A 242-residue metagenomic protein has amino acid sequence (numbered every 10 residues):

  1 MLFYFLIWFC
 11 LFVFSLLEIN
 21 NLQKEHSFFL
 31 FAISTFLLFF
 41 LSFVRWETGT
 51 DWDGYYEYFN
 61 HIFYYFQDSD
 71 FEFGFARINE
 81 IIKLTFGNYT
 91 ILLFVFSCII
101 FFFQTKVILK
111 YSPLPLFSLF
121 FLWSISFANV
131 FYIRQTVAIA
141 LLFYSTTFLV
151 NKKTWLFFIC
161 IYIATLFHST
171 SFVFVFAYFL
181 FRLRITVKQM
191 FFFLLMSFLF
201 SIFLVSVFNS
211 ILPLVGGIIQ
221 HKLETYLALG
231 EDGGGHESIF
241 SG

Functional and structural regions predicted by a protein language model:
L2-I19, I33-F40, C98-F102, L119 (+1 more regions): Hydrophobic core of alpha-helical transmembrane segments in multi-pass integral membrane proteins
E18-S97: TM-lumen/periplasm interface segments of multi-pass membrane proteins, especially the first transmembrane helix
E25, T105-W123: Transmembrane-helix signature of polytopic, membrane-embedded enzymes that assemble or transfer cell-envelope glycans
V44, T165-H168: Transmembrane helix irregularities
T48, D53-E57, F66-E72, A76 (+2 more regions): Alpha-helical transmembrane segments and terminal signal-anchor/GPI-anchor hydrophobic tails, characterized by long
P115-F143, F167-T170: Membrane-embedded helix bundles of polyisoprenyl
L142-L156: Membrane-interface transmembrane helices that cradle and orient dolichyl/undecaprenyl
F157-I159, T170-F181: Transmembrane-embedded, aromatic-rich helix segments that form part of the hydrophobic channel/pocket engaging
